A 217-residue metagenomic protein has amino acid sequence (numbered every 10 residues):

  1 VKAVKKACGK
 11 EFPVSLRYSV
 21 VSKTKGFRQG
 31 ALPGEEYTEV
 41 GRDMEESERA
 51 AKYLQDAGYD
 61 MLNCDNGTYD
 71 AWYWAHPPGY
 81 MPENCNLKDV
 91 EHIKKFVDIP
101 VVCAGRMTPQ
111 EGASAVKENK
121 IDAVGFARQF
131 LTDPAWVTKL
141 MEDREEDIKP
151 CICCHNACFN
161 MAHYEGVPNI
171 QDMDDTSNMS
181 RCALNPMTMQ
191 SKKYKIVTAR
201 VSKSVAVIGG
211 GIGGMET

Functional and structural regions predicted by a protein language model:
V1-I208, I212-T217: Flavin-dependent oxidoreductase catalytic cores
